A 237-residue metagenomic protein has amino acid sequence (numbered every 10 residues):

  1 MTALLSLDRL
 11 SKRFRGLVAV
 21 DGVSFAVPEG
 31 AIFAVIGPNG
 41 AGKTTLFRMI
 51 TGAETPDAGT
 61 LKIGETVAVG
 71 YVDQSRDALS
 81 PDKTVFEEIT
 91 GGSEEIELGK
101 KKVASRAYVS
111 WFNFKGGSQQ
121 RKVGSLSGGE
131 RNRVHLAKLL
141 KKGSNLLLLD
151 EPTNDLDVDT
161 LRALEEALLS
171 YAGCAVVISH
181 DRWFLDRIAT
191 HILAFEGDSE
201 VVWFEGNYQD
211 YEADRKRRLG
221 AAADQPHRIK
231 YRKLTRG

Functional and structural regions predicted by a protein language model:
M1-L4, V27-E29: Extreme N-terminus of proteins, especially the signal/transit-peptide cleavage junction and the first residues
L7-L10: Conserved catalytic Walker-motif region of ABC-type ATPase nucleotide-binding domains
F14-V18: Short coil-to-beta microelement around the adenine-binding A-loop and adjacent beta1/P-loop entry of ABC ATPase
S24-E29, G40-G237: ABC ATP-binding cassette signature C-motif
F33: Conserved beta-strand position immediately N-terminal to the Walker
I36-P38: The feature captures the beta-strand-to-loop junction immediately N-terminal to the Walker
